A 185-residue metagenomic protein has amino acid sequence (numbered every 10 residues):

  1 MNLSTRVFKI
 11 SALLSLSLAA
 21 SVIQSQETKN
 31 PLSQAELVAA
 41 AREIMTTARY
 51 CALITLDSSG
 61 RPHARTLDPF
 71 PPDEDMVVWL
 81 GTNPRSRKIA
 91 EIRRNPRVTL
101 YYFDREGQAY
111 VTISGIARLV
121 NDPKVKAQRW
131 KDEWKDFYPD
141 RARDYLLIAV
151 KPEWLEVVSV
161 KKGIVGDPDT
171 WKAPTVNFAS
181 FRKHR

Functional and structural regions predicted by a protein language model:
M1-R6: N-terminal secretory signal peptides that target proteins for export/translocation
K9-S21: Bacterial N-terminal signal peptides
I23-A48, V176: Extreme N-terminal tail/first-helix region
Q26-S33, A109-R185: Charged, gly/pro-rich active-site loop segments
V38, R65-T66, T82-R85, W134: N-terminal post-signal-peptidase region of extra-cytosolic proteins
E43-S58, V98-Y102: A short, Trp-centered hydrophobic/proline-enriched beta-strand micro-motif
R61-H63, I116: Residue-level signal for well-ordered, solvent-exposed loop/turn and beta-edge residues enriched in charged/polar side
F70-R105: A short mixed-secondary-structure module that forms the rim of ligand-binding clefts
